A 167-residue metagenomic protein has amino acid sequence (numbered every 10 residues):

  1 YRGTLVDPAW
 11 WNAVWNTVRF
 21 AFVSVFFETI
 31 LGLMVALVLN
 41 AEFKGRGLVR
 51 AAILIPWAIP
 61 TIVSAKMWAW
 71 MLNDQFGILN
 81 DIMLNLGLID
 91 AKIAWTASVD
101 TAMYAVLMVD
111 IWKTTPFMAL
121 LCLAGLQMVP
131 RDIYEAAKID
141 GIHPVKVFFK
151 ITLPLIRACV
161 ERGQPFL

Functional and structural regions predicted by a protein language model:
Y1-L167: A structural signal for multi-pass alpha-helical bundles of membrane permease subunits that mediate small-molecule
